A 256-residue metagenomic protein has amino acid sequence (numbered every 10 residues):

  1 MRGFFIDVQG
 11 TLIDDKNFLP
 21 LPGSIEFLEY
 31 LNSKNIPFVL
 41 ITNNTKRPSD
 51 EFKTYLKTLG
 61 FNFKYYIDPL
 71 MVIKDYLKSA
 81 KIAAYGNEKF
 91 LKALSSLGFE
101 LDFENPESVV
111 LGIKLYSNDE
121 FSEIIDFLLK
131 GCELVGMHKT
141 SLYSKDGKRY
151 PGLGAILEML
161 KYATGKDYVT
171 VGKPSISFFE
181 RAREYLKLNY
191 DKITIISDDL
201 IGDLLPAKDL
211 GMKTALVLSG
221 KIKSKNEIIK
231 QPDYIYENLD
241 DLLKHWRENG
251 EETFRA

Functional and structural regions predicted by a protein language model:
R2, G23-I36: A short, Lys/Arg-enriched amphipathic alpha-helix followed by its capping loop at the start of a domain
R2-F18, Y30, R47-L59, K64-I67 (+3 more regions): Asp-based, Mg2+/Mn2+-dependent phosphohydrolase catalytic module
V39-I41: Structural recognition of the conserved hydrophobic beta-strand(s) that form the central parallel beta-sheet of P-loop
N44: Conserved phosphate/oxyanion-binding catalytic-loop motifs
D75-L77: Extracytoplasmic
